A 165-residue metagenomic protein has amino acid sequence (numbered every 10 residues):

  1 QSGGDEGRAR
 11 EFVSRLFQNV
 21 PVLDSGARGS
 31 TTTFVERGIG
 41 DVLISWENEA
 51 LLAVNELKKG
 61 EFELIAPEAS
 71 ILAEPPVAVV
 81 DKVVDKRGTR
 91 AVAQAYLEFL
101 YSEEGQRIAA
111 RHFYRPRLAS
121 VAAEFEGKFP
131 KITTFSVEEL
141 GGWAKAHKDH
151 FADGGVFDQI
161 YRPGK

Functional and structural regions predicted by a protein language model:
S2-P67: Ligand-binding pocket segment of bilobal, Venus flytrap-like solute-binding proteins
G29-T32, V79-D81, Y114-R117: N-terminal low-complexity, Ser/Thr/acidic repeat segments characteristic of secreted and surface-exposed proteins
S45, L72, A91: Short, well-structured alpha-helical interface segments that form or flank functional binding sites
A50, K82-V84: Short beta-turn/strand-loop junction motif enriched in small, turn-promoting residues
E56-L57, A69-I71, E126-F129: A generic structural signal for short, solvent-exposed coil/turn residues that cap or connect secondary-structure
A66-A69, D81: Residues at the C-termini of beta-strands that transition into short coil/loop
A73-V77: Small-molecule pocket liners
V84-K165: Extracellular/periplasmic juxtamembrane helices and adjacent flexible linkers that interface with membrane partners
